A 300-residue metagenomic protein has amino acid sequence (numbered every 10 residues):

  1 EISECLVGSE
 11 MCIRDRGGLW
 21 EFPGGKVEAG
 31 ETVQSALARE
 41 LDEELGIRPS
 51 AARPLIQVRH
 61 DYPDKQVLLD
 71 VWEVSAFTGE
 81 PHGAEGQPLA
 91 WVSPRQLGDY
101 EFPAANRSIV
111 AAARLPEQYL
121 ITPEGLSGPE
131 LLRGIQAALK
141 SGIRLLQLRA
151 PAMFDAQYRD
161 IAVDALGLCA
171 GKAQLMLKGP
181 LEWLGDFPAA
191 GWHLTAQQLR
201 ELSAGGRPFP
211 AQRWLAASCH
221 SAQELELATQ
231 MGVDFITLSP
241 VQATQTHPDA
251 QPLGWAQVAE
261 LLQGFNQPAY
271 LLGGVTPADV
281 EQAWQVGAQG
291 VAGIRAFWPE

Functional and structural regions predicted by a protein language model:
I2-V7, M11-C12: Short, small-residue-biased leader/transition segments that mark boundaries at the very start of proteins
F22-P54, S93: The catalytic Nudix box helix
V58-E80: Active-site-adjacent beta-strand/loop module that shapes the phosphate/pyrophosphate-binding cleft
V71-E73, P81-R114: NUDIX/MutT-family hydrolases
L120, L146, L184, A228 (+3 more regions): Conserved, mostly hydrophobic/aromatic
R159-G179, A204-H220, A250-T276: Alpha-helix-loop-beta-strand connector modules within alpha/beta enzyme cores
F187-E201, W214-Q263: Glycine/Thr-rich beta-alpha phosphate-binding loop at enzyme active sites
A196-G205, F235-D249, V275-E300: Glycine-rich phosphate-binding active-site loops on the catalytic face of alpha/beta enzymes
